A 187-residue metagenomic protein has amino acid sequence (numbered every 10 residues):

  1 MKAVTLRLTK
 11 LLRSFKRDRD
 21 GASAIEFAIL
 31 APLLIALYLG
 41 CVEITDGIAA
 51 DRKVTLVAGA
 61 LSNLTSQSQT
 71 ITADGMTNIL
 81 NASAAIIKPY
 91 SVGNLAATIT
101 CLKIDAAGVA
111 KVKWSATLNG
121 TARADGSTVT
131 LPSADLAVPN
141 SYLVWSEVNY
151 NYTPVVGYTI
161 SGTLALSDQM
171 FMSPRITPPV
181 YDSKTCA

Functional and structural regions predicted by a protein language model:
M1-A85: Alpha-helical assembly-interface signal, strongest on the long, hydrophobic N-terminal helix that forms
K2, G59, N63-A187: Short, conserved structural patches
